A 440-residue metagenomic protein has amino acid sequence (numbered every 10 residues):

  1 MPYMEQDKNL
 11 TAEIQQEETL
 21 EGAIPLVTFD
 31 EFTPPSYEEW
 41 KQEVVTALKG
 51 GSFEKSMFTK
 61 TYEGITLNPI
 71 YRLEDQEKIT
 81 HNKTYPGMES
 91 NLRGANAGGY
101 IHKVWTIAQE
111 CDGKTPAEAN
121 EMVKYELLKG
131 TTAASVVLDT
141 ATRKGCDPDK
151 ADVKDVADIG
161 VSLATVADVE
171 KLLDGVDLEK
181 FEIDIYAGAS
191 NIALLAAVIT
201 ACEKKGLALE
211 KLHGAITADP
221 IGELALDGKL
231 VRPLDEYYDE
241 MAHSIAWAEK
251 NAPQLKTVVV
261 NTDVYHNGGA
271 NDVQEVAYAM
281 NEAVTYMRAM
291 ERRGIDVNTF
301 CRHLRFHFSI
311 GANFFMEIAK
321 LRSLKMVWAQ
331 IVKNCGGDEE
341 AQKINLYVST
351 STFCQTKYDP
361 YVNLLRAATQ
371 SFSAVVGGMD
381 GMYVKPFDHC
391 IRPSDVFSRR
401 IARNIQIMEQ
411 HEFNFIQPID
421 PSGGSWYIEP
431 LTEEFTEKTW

Functional and structural regions predicted by a protein language model:
M1-E179, C202-L207: Acidic/polar, glycine-rich intrinsically disordered N-terminal extensions of enzymes
D7, T369, D380-W440: Active-site or pore-adjacent capping/gating segments
G50-E54, Q76, T132, L178 (+10 more regions): Intrinsically disordered or highly flexible coil/loop and linker segments, enriched in small and charged/polar residues
K55-T61, L138, Y186, H213 (+2 more regions): Short coil/turn segments at secondary-structure boundaries
K60-P69, M122-A134, A197-T200, V362-D388 (+1 more regions): Conserved phosphate/anionic-ligand binding catalytic regions in large, soluble enzymes, centered on
T140-R143, L178, I221-G222, D263 (+1 more regions): Short connector loops/turns at beta-strand edges and beta->alpha or beta->beta junctions
K180-A374, P386-Q406: Helix-rich catalytic cores of soluble enzyme domains
